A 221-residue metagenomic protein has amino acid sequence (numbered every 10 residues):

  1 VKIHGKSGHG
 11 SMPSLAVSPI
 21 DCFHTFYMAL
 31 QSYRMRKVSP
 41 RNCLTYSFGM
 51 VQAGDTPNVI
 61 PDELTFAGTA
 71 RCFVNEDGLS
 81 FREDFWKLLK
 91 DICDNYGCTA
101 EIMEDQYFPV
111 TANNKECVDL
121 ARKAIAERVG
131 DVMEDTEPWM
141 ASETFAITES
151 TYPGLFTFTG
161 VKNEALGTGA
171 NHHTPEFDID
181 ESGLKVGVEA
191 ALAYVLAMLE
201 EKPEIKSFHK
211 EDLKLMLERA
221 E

Functional and structural regions predicted by a protein language model:
V1-N113, W139-A146: Midchain, well-structured core segments that form catalytic/ion-binding scaffolds
G5-S7, Q52, T151-Y152, V161-N163 (+2 more regions): A broadly conserved detector of short glycine/acidic/proline-rich loop/turn motifs that flank catalytic sites and bind
V17, K115, S182-K185: Soluble non-cytosolic domains of exported or imported proteins
C22, M28, S32, E83-K87 (+2 more regions): His/Asp/Glu-rich mid-to-C-terminal helical/loop segments that flank catalytic regions of hydrolases
R34-R36, N58-D62, E149-E164, T168: Catalytic pocket of metal/acid-base enzymes, prominently hydrolases
F48-G54, K214-E221: Short, mixed-charge aromatic SLiMs
K115-V118, R122-K123, R128-K162: Acidic/histidine-rich
